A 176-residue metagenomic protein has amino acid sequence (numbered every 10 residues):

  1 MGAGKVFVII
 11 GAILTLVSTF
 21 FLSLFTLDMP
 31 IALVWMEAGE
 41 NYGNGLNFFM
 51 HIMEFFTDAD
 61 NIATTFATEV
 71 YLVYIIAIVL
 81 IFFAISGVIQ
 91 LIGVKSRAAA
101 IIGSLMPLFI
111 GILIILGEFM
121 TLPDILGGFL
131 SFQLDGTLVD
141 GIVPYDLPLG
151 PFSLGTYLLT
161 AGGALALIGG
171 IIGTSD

Functional and structural regions predicted by a protein language model:
G4-L22, E69-T121, L159, G163-G173: Signature of small four-pass
F21-Y71, M120-F152: Long, glycine/tryptophan/cysteine-rich extracytoplasmic
S153-L158: Loop-to-transmembrane alpha-helix initiation sites
